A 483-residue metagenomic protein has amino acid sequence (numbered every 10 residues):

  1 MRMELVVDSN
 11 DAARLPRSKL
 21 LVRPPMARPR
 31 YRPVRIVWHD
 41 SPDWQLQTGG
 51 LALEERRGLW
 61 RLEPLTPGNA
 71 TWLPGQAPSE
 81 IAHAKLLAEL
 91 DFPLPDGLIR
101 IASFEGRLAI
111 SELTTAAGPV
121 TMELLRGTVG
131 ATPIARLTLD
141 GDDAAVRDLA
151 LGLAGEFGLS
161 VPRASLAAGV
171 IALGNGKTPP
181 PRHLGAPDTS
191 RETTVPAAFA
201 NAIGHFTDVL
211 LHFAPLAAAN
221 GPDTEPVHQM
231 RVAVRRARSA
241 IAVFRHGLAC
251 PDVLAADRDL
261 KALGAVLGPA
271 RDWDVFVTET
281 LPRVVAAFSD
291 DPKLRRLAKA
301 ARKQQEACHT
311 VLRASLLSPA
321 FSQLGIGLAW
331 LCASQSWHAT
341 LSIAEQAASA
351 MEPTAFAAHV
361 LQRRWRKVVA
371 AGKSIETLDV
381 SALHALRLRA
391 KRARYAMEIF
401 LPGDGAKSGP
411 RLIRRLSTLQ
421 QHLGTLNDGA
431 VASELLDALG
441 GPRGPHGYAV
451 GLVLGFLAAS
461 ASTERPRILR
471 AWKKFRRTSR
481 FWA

Functional and structural regions predicted by a protein language model:
M1-A483: Function-determining surface determinants
